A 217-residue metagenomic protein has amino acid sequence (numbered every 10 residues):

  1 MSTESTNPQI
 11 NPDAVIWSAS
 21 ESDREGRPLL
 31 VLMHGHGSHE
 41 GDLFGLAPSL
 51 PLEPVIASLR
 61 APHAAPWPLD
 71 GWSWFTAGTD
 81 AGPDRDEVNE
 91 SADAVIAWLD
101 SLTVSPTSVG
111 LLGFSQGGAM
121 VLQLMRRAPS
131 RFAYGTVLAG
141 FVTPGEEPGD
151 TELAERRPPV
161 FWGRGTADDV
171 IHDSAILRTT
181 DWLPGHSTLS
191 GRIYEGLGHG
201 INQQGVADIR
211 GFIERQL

Functional and structural regions predicted by a protein language model:
T6-T107: Serine-hydrolase catalytic machinery in alpha/beta-hydrolase-like enzymes
G45, Q123-R127: Active-site signature of alpha/beta-hydrolase-fold catalytic machinery across serine- and Asp/Cys-nucleophile hydrolases
P68-T76, G140-V160: Flexible "cap/lid" loop of the alpha/beta hydrolase fold
L111-G113, L138: Short beta-strand immediately N-terminal to the catalytic nucleophile in serine-hydrolase-like folds
G113-G117, V121: Gly/Ala-rich beta-loop-alpha elbow adjacent to hydrolase catalytic centers
S130-T143: A conserved short beta-strand
F161-R164, D168: Short beta-strand/loop motif that positions the catalytic acidic residue of the alpha/beta-hydrolase fold
S174-L217: C-terminal catalytic histidine-bearing segment of alpha/beta-hydrolase fold enzymes
